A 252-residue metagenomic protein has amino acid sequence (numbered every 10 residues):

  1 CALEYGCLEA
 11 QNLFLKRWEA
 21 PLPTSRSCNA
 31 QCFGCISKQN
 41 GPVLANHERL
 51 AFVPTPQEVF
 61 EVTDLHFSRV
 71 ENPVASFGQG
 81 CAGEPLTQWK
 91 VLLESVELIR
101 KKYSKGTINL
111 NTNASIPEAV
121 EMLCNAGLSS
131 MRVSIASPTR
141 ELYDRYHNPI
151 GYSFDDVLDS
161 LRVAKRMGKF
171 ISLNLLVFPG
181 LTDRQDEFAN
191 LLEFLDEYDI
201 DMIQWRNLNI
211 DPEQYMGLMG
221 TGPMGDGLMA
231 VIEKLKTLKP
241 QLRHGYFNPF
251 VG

Functional and structural regions predicted by a protein language model:
C1, A189-G252: Auxiliary Fe-S-binding modules of radical SAM enzymes
C1-L22, Q39-N46, L65, F250: N-terminal [4Fe-4S]-dependent radical SAM core
E19, Q39-E94, L98-A119, A126-V157 (+1 more regions): Core AdoMet radical
P23-N40: Local cysteine-cluster metal-coordination motifs and their immediate loop/turn environment, predominantly Fe-S cluster
G80-A82, N113-S115, A136-P138, L176-F178 (+2 more regions): Active-site beta-loop-alpha junctions enriched in small/polar residues
W89-K105, F154-K169, G222-Y246: Alpha-helix-loop-beta-strand connector modules within alpha/beta enzyme cores
E118-L123, G180-E197: Catalytic cores of alpha/beta
N148-I150, S160-E187: Conserved strand-turn element in the central/C-terminal portion of the radical SAM core barrel that lines
